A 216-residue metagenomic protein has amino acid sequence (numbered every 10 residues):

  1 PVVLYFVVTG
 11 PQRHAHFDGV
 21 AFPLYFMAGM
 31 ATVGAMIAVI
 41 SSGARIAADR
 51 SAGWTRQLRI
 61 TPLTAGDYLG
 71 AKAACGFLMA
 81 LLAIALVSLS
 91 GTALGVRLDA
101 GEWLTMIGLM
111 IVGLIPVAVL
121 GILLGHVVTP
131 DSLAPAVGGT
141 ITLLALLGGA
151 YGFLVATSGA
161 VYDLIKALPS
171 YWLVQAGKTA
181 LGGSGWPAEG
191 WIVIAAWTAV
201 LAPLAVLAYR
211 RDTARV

Functional and structural regions predicted by a protein language model:
P1-R13, P23-A38, L82-A83, V137-L146 (+1 more regions): Hydrophobic alpha-helical transmembrane segments of multi-pass membrane transport/permease proteins
Y5-P11, V127-A167, Y171: Transmembrane helix segments
V8-H14, G91-D99, G125-P130, G152-A156 (+2 more regions): Short helix-capping/hinge motifs at transmembrane helix termini and TM-loop junctions
A15-R45, L109-I122, H126: Hydrophobic alpha-helical transmembrane segments of membrane proteins
H16, R97, G148-L201, R215: Membrane-interfacial helix-loop-helix junctions in multi-pass membrane proteins
V39-L63: Transmembrane helix boundary and interhelical loop/hinge segments in multi-pass membrane proteins
A65-G139, L143, P187-A195, V200-P203: Alpha-helical transmembrane segments and their short interhelical loops
Y209-V216: Short cytosolic juxtamembrane segments of multi-pass membrane proteins
